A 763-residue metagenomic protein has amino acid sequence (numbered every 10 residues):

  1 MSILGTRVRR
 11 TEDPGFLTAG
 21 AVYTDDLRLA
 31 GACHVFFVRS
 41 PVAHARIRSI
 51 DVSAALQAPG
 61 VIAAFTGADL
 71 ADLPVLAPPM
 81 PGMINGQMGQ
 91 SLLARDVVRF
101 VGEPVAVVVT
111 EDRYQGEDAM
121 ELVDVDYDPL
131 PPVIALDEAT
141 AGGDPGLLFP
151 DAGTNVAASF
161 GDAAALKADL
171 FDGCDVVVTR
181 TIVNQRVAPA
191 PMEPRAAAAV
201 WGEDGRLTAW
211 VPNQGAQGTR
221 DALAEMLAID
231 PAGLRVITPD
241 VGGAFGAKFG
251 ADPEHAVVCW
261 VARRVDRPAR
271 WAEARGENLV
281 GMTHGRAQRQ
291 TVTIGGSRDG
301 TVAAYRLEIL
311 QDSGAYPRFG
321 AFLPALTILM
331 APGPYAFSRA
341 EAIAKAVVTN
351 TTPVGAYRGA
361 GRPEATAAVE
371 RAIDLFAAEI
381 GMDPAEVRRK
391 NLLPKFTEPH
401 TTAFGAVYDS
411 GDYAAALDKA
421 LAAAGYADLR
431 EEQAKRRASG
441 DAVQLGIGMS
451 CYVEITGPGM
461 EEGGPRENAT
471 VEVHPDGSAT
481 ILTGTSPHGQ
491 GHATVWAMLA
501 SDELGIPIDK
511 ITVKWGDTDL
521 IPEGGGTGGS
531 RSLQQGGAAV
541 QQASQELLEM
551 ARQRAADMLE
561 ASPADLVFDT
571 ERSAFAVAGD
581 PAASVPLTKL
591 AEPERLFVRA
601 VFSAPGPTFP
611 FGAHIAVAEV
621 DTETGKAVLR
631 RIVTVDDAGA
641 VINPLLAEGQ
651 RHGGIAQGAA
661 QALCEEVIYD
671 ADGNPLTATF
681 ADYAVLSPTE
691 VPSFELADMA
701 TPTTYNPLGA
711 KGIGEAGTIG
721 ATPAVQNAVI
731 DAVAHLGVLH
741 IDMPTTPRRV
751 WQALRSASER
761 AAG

Functional and structural regions predicted by a protein language model:
M1-A152, V177-R180, R264: Flexible, low-hydrophobicity surface segments
T6, E12-T18, M80-G82, M88 (+4 more regions): Glycine-rich loop/linker segments at domain edges
T11-G15, E121-L130, Q214, D221 (+7 more regions): Extended active-site and interfacial segments that coordinate phosphate-rich ligands in large catalytic machineries
A58, G67-D69, A228-G233, R263-A269 (+4 more regions): C-terminal catalytic domains of large/alpha subunits in multi-subunit enzymes
P74-P79, A119-L122, V211, R220-A222 (+11 more regions): Short acidic, glycine/serine/threonine-rich loops at helix termini
R95, E193-A198, R289, G446 (+3 more regions): Short glycine-rich loop/turn motifs
Q214, G457-T480: Active-site-adjacent "gating/activation" loops or surface patches in catalytic cores
A244-D266, R270-A272, H492-A500: Thiamine diphosphate
